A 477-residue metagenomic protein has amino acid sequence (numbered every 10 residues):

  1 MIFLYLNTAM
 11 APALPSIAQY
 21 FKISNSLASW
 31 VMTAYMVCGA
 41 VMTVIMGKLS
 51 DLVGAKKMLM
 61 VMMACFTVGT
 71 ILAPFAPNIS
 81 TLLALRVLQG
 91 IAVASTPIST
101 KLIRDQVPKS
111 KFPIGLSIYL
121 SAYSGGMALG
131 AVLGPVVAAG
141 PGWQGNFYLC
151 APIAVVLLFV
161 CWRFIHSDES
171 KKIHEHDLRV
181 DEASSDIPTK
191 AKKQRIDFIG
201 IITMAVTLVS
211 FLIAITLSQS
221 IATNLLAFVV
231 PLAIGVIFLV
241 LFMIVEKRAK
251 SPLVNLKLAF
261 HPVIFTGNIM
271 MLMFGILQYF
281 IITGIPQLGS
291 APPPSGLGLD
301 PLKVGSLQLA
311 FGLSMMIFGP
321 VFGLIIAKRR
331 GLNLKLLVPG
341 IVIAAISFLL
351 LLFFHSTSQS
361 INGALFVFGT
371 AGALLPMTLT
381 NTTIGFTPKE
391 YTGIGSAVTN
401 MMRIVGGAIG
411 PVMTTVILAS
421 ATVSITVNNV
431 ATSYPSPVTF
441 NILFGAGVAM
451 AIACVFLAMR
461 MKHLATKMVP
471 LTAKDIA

Functional and structural regions predicted by a protein language model:
M1-I2, M10-P12, N25, V31 (+3 more regions): 12-transmembrane solute porter fold
S16, V44-K48, L52, V136 (+1 more regions): Membrane-interface helix termini in secondary transporters
Y20-K22, G54, F75-T81, P108 (+3 more regions): Helix-breaking motifs and short loop linkers at transmembrane-helix boundaries and internal kinks in secondary membrane
T33-G47, P97-K101, L309-F322: Central cavity-lining transmembrane alpha-helices of secondary-active solute carriers, predominantly the Major
V41-N78: Conserved MFS/SLC helix-loop-helix module at the cytosolic interface between two early adjacent transmembrane helices
C65, G69-L72, S80-L88, Q359-V367: Paired small-residue
V87-A122: Cytoplasmic helix-loop-helix junction between adjacent transmembrane helices in 12-TM secondary transporters
G140-M270: Hydrophobic transmembrane-helix bundles of small-molecule transporters
